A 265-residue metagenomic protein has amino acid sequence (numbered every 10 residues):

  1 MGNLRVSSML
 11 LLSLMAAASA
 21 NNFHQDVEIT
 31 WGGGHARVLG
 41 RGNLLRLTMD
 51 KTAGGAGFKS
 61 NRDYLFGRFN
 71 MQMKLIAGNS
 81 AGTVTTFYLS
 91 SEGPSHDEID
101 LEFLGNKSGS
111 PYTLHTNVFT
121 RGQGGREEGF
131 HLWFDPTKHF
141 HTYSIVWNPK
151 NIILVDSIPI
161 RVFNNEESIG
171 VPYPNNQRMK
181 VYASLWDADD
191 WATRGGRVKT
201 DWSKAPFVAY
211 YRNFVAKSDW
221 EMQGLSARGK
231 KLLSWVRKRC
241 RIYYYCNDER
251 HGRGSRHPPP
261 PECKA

Functional and structural regions predicted by a protein language model:
G2-A265: GH16 jelly-roll
